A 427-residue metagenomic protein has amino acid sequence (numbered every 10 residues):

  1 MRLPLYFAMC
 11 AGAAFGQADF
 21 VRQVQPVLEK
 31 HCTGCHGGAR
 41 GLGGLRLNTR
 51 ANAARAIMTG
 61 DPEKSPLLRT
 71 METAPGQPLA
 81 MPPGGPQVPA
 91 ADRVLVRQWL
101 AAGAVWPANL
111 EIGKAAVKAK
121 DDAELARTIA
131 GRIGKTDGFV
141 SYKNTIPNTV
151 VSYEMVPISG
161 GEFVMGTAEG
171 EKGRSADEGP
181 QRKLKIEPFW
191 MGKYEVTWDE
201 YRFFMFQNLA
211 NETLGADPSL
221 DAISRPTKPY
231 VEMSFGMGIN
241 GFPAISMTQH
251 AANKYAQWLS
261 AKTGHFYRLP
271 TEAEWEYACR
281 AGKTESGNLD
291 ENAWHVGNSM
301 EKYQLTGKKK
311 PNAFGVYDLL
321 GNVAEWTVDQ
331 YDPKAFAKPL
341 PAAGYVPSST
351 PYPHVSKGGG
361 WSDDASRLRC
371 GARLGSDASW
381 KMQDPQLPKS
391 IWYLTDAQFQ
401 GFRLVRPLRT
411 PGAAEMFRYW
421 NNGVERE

Functional and structural regions predicted by a protein language model:
M1-M9: Sec-dependent signal peptide recognition, specifically the positively charged N-region followed immediately by
A8-G16: Hydrophobic h-region of N-terminal signal peptides that target proteins for export in Gram-negative bacteria
F15-T145, V151: Aromatic- and Gly/Pro-enriched helix-to-coil junctions and flexible linker segments
R50, P75-L79, Q181-K185, T227-G241 (+2 more regions): Short glycine/proline-rich turn/loop motifs
L100-A104, T167-G173, K185-E291, D329-P333 (+1 more regions): Active-site microenvironments of metalloenzymes and redox enzymes
Y153, H265-F266, P311-F314: Short loop/turn microsegments at loop-to-beta-strand junctions
A176-L184, K302, V323-E427: Surface-exposed recognition segments
E291-L320, S348-T350: Short, well-ordered junction/capping motifs at the entry into regular secondary structure
